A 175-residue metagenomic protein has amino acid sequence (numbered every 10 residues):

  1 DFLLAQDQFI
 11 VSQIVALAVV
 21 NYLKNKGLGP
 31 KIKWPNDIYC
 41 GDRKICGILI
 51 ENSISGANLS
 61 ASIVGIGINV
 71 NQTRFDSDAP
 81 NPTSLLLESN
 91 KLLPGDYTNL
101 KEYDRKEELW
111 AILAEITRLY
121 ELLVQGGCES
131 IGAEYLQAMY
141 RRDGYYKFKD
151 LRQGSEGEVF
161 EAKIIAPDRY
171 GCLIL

Functional and structural regions predicted by a protein language model:
D1: Structural signature of FAD isoalloxazine-binding scaffolds in flavoprotein oxidoreductases
L4-A5, I10-P30, C40-L175: Long, positively charged amphipathic alpha-helical accessory segments at protein N-termini or as interdomain linkers
